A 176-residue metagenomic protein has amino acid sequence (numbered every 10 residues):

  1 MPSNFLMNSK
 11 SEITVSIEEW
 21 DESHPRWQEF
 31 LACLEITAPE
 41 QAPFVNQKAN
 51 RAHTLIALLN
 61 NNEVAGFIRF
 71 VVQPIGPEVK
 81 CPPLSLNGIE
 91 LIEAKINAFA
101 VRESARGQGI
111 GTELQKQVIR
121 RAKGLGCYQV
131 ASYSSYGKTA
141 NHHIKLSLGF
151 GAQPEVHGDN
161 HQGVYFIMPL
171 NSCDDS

Functional and structural regions predicted by a protein language model:
P2-P43: Short amphipathic alpha-helix that is part of the acyltransferase structural core
N4-E12, P154-S176: C-terminal "cap" of GNAT-fold acetyltransferases
H53-A57: Hydrophobic beta-strand residues of extracellular immunoglobulin-like
N61-V64, R69-A98: Conserved acyl-donor/pantetheine-binding loop and adjacent beta-alpha core of acyl/acetyltransferases and related
N97, R102, R106, Y133-S135: Residue-level recognition of the GNAT/N-acetyltransferase active site
V101, G107-R120, S147: Conserved acetyl-CoA-binding loop-helix of GNAT-fold acetyltransferases
T112, G124, Y136-P154: Conserved active-site alpha-helix within GNAT-family acetyltransferase domains
A122-S134: Conserved GNAT acetyl-CoA-binding A-motif
